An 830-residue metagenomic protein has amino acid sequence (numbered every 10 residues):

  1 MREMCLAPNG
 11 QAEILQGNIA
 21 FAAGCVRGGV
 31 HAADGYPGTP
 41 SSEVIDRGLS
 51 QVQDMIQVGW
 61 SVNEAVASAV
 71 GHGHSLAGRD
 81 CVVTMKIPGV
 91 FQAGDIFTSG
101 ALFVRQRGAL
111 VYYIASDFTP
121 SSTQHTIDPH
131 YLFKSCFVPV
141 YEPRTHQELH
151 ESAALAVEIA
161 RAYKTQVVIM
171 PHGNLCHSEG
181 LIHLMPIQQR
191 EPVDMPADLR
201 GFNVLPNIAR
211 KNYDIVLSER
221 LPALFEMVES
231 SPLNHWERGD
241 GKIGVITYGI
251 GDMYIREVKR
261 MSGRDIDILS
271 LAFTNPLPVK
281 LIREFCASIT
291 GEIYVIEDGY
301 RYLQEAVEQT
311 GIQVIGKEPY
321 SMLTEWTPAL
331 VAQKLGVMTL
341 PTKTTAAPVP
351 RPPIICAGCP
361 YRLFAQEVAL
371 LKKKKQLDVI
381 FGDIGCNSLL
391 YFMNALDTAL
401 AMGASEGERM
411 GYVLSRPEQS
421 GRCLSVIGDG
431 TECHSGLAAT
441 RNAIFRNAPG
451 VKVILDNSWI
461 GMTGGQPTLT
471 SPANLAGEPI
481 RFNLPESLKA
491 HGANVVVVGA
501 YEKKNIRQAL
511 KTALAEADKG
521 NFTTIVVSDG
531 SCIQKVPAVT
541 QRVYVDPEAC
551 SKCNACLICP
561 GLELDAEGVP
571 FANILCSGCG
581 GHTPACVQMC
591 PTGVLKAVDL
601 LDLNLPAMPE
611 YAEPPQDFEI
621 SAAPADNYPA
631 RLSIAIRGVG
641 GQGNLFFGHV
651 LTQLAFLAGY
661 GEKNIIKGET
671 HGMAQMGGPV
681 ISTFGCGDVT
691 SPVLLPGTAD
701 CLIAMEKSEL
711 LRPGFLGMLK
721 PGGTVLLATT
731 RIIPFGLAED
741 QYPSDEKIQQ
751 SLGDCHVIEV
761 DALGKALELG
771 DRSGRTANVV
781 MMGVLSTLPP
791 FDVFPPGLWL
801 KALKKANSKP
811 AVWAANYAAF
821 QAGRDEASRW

Functional and structural regions predicted by a protein language model:
M1-H146, N174, R238-K242, D265 (+3 more regions): Thiamine diphosphate
M1-N18, E148, A153-I355, P360-Y361 (+2 more regions): Flexible, low-complexity linker and terminal segments
I14, G89-Q92, R481, L601 (+1 more regions): Active-site cofactor/cluster-binding pocket
V44-R47, V70-H72, A93-F97, P120-I127 (+17 more regions): Short acidic, glycine/serine/threonine-rich loops at helix termini
Q53-S61, L102-A115, M195, F445-S458 (+1 more regions): A glycine-rich helix N-cap at a beta->alpha junction
F118-Q166, H172, A197-L199, V204-I208 (+4 more regions): Conserved thiamine diphosphate
S122, L389-V527, P537-A538: Thiamine diphosphate
T123-V138, Y412, R446-N447, G465 (+4 more regions): A structural-propensity feature for long, helix-poor, extended segments
